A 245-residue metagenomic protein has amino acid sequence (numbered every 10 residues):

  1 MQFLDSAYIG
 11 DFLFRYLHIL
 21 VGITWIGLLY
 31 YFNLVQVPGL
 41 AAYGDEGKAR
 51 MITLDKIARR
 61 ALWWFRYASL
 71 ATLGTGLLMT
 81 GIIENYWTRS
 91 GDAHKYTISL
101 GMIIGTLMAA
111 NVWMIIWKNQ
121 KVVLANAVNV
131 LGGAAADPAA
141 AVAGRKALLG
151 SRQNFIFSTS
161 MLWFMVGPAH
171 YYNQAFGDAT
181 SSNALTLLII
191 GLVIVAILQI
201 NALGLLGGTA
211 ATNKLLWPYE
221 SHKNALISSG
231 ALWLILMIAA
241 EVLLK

Functional and structural regions predicted by a protein language model:
M1-K245: Polytopic transmembrane helical bundles with strong interfacial aromatic enrichment
